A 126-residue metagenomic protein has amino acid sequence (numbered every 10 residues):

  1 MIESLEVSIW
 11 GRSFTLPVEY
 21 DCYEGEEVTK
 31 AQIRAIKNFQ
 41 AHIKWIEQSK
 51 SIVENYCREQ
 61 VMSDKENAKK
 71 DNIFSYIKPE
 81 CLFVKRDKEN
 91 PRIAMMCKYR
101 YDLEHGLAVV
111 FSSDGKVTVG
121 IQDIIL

Functional and structural regions predicted by a protein language model:
M1-K70: Long, contiguous N-terminal structural blocks used for assembly/anchoring
M1-S13, P17, N72, Y76-L126: Acidic, proline/glycine-rich low-complexity IDRs
